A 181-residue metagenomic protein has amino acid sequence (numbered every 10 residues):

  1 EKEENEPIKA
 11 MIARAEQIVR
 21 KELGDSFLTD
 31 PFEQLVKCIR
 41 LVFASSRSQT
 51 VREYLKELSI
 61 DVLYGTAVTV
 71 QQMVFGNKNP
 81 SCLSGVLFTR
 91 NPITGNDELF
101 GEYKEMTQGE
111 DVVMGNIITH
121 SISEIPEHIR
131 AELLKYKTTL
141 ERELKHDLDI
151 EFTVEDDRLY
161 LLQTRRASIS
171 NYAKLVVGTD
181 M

Functional and structural regions predicted by a protein language model:
E1, T139, L144, R158 (+1 more regions): Hydrophobic beta/alpha structural segments that scaffold and line small-molecule/cofactor pockets of phosphate-handling
E1-T94, M106, N116-E132: Extended, highly charged
T29, R52-Y54, L140-I150: Flexible, glycine/charged-enriched surface loops at secondary-structure junctions
Q71-Q72, G101-E102, Q163: Pocket-edge structural micro-motifs
K78-L83, N96-F100, Q108-N116, I122 (+2 more regions): Short helix/loop capping segments that flank catalytic or ligand/cofactor-binding pockets
I93-G109, K137-L148: Phosphate-binding core of ATP-grasp and ATP-grasp-like enzymes
K145-S168: Conserved metal-phosphate-binding beta-hairpin within the catalytic cores of diverse ATP-dependent phosphoryl-transfer
V176-M181: Catalytic, metal-anchored helix/loop core of enzyme active sites in primary metabolism
